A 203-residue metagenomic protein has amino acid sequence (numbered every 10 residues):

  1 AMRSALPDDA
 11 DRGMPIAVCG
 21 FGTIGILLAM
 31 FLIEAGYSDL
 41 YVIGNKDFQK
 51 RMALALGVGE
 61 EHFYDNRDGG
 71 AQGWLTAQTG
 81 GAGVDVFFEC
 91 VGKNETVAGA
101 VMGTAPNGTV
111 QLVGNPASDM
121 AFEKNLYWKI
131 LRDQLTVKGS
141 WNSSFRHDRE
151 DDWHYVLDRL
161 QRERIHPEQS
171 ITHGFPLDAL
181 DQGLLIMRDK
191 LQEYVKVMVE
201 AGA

Functional and structural regions predicted by a protein language model:
A1-A35: Short internal alpha-helix immediately C-terminal to a glycine-rich phosphate-binding loop in Rossmann-like
G13, E60, G83-V84, P167 (+1 more regions): Local beta-strand N-terminus motif with an aromatic residue
V18-F21, I33-G99: Adenosine-nucleotide cofactor-binding segment
Q72-A77, M120-I171, Q182: C-terminal substrate-binding/catalytic core of Rossmann-like NAD(P)-dependent dehydrogenases/reductases
A98-V101, D151-A203: C-terminal hydrophobic helical "lid"/dimerization subdomain of Rossmann-like NAD(P)H-dependent oxidoreductases
T104-P106: Helix-to-beta-strand junctions that scaffold the AdoMet/dcAdoMet cofactor pocket in Class I SAM-dependent enzymes
G108-T109, L135: Glycine-centered, small-residue-biased loops immediately flanking beta-strands in adenine/cofactor-binding cores
V113-G114: Acidic carboxylate diad motif detector
